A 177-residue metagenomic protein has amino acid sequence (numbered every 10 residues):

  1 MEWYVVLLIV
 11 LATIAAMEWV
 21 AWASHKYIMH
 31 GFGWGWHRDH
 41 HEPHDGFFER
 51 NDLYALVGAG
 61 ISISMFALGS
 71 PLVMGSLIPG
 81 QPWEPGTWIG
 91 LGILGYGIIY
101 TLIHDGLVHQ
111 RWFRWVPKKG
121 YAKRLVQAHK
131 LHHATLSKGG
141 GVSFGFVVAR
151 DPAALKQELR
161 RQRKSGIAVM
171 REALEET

Functional and structural regions predicted by a protein language model:
E2-Y4, G31, W36-V57, M74-G86 (+1 more regions): Cytosolic/stromal cytosol-facing helical appendages immediately following the last transmembrane segment
L7-L11, G86-G90: Hydrophobic alpha-helical transmembrane segments
L8, A12, L56-P71: Hydrophobic core of alpha-helical transmembrane segments in multi-pass integral membrane proteins
V10-L11, W22-S24, W112-P117: Short, charged low-complexity linear motifs
A12-A21, L91-H104: Alpha-helical transmembrane segments of multi-pass membrane proteins
M17, M29, E42-D45, E49 (+2 more regions): Short helix-loop boundary/capping segments at the starts of domains
E18-W19, A23, W83-G86: Short low-complexity stretches enriched in small and charged residues
V20-G33: Membrane-water interface of transmembrane alpha-helices
